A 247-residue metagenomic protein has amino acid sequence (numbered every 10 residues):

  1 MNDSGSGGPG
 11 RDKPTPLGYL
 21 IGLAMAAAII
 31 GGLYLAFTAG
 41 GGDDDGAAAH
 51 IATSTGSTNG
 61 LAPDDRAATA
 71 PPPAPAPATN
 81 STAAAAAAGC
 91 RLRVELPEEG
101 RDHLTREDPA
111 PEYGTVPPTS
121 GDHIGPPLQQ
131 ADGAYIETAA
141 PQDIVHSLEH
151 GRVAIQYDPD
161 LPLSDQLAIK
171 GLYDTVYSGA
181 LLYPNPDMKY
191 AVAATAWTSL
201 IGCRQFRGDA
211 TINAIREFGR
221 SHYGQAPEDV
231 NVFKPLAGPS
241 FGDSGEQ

Functional and structural regions predicted by a protein language model:
M1-P16: Terminal targeting segments of Actinobacterial cell-envelope proteins
G8, L33, F37, A67-T69 (+2 more regions): Small/polar, repeat-rich beta-turn/loop motifs that tile beta-strand-dominated architectures
L20-Y34: Hydrophobic membrane-insertion alpha-helices, especially the h-region of bacterial N-terminal signal peptides
G32-T53: C-terminal region of N-terminal signal peptides and the immediate post-cleavage residues of exported proteins
G46, T175-Q247: Helix-rich interaction surfaces within compact, conserved domain-sized segments that mediate assembly or partner
A47-A67: Short extracytoplasmic/periplasmic juxtamembrane "stem" segments immediately C-terminal to an N-terminal membrane anchor
A70-D143: Surface-exposed, low-hydrophobicity interaction/linker segments
P127-L128, G133-L181: Mid-length scaffold segments of soluble, non-membrane domains
